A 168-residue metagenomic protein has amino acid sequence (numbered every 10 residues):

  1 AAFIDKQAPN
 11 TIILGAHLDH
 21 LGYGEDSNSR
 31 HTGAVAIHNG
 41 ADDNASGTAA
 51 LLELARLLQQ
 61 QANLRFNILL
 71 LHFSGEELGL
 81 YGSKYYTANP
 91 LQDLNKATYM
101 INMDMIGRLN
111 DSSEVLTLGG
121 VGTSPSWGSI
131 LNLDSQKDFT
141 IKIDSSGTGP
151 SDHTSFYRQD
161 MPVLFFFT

Functional and structural regions predicted by a protein language model:
A1-L71, Y85, L91: Catalytic-core environment of secreted peptidases
Q7-P9, N63, F73-T168: Metal-dependent peptidase/peptidase-like ectodomains
